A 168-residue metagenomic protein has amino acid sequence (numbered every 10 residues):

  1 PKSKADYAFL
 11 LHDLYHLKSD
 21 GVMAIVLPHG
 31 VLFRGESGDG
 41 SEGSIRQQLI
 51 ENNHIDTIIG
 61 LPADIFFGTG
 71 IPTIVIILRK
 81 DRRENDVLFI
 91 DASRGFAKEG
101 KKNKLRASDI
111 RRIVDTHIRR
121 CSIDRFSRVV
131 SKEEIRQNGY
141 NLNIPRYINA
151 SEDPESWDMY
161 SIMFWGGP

Functional and structural regions predicted by a protein language model:
P1-P168: A conserved structural/catalytic subdomain of Rossmann-like adenosyl-cofactor enzymes
